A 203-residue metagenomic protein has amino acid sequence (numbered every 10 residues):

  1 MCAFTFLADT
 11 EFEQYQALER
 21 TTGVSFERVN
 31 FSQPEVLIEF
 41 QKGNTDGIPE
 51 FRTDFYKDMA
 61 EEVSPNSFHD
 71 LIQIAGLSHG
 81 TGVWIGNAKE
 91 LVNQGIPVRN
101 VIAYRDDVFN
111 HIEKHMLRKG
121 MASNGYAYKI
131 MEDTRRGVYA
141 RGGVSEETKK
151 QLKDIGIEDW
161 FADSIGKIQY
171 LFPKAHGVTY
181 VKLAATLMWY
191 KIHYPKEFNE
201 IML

Functional and structural regions predicted by a protein language model:
M1-L203: Noncatalytic, beta-rich nucleic-acid-contacting surfaces in large DNA/RNA-processing enzymes
